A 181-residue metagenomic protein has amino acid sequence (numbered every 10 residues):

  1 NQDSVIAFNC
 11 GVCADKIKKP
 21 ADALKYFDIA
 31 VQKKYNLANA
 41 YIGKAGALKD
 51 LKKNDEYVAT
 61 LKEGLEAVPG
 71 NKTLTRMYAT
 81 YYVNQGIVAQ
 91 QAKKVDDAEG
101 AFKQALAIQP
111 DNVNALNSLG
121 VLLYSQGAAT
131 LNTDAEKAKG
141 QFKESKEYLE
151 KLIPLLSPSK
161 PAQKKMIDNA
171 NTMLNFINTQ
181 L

Functional and structural regions predicted by a protein language model:
I6, A40, L74, A115 (+2 more regions): TPR alpha-solenoid repeat register
N9, G43, M77, N84 (+3 more regions): Canonical tetratricopeptide repeat
